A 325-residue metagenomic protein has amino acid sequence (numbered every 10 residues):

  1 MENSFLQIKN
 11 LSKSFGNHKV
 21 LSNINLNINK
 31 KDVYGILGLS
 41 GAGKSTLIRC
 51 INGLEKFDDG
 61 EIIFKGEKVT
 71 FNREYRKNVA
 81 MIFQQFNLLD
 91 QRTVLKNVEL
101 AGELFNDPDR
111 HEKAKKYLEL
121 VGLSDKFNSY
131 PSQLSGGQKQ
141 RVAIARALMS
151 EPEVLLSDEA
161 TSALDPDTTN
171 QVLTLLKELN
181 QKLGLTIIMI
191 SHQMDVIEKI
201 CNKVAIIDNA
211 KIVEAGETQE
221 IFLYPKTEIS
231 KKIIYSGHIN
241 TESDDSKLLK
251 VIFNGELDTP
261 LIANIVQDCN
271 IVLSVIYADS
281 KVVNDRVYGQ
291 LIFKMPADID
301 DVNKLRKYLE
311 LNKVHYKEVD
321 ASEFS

Functional and structural regions predicted by a protein language model:
N52: Helix-to-loop junction immediately C-terminal to a conserved catalytic motif
G60-K68: Conserved ABC transporter NBD signature motif
K68-A80, L104, I221-P225: ABC ATPase NBD coupling module
E99, P108-D125: Conserved ABC ATPase "signature" region
S129-S132, S150: Conserved signature/switch motifs of ABC ATPase nucleotide-binding domains
P166-T168: Helix N-cap at the start of a conserved alpha-helix in ABC-type nucleotide-binding domains
A215-G216, Y224: ABC ATPase "signature
